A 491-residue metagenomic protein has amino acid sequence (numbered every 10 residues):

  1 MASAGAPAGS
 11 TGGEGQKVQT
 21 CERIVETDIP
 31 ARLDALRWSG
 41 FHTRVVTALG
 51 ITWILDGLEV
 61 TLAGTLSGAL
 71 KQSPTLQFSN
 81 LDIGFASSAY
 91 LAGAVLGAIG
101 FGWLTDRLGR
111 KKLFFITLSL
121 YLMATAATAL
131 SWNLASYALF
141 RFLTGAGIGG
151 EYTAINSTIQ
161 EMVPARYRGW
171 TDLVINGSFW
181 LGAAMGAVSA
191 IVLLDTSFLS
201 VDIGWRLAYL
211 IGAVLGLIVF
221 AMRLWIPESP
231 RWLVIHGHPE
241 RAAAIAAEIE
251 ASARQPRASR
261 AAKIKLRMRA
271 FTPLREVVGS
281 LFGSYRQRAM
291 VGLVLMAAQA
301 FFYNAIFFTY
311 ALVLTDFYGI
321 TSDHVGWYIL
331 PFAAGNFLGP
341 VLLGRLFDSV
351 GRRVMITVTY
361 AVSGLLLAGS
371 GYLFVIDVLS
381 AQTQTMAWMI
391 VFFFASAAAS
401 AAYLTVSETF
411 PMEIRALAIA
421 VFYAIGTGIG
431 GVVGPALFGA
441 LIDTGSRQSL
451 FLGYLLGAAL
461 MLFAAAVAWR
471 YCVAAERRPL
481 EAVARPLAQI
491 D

Functional and structural regions predicted by a protein language model:
A2-D491: Transmembrane-helix signature of 12-pass secondary carriers
